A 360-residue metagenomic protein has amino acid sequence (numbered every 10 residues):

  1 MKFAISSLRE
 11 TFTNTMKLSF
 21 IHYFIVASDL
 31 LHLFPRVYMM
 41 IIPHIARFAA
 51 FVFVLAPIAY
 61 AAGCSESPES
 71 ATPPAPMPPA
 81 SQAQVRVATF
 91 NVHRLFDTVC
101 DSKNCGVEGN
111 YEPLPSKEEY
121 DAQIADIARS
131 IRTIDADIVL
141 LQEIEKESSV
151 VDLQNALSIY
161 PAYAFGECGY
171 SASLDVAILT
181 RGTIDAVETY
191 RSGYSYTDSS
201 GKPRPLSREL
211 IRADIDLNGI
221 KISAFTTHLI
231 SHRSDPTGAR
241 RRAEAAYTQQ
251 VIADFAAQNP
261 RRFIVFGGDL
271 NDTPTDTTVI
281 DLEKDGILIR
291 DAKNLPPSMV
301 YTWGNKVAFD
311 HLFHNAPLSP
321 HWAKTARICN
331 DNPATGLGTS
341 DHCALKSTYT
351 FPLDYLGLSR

Functional and structural regions predicted by a protein language model:
S6-L8: Intrinsic disorder
M40-A50: Bacterial N-terminal signal peptides that target proteins for export
A49-Y60: Bacterial N-terminal signal peptides
S65-A156, E167-S173, A245, L353-R360: N-terminal, active-site-proximal structural segment of metallo-dependent hydrolase catalytic domains
E66, A71-M77, Q250-V265, D272-R360: Metal-dependent phosphoester-hydrolase catalytic domains
I138, I144-K221: Structured beta-strand-rich core segments of catalytic domains in phosphoester-bond hydrolases
K146-S148, S171-S173, H232-S234, N271-D276 (+1 more regions): Active-site environment of divalent metal-dependent phosphoester hydrolases
I211, I215-L217, I222-G286: Extracytoplasmic, non-cytosolic globular domains
